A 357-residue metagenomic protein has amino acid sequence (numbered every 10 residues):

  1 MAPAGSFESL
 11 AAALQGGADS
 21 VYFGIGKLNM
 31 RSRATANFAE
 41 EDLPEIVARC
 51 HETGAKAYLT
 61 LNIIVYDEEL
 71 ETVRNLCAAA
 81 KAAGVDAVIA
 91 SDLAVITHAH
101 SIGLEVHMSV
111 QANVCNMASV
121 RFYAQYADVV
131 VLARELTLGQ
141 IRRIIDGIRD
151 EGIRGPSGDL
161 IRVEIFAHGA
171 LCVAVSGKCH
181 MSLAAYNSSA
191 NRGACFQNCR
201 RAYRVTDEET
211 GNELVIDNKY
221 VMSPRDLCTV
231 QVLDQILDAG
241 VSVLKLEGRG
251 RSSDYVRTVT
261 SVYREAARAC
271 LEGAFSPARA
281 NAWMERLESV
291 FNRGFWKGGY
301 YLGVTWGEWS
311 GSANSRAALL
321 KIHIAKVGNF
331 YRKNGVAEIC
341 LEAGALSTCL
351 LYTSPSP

Functional and structural regions predicted by a protein language model:
M1-S20: N-terminal basic/disordered segments at the start of proteins
A13, D92, Y123, I165 (+2 more regions): Conserved, mostly hydrophobic/aromatic
Y22-E41, L61-D67, G250-D254: Glycine-rich, proline-tolerant flexible connector loops at the mouths of alpha/beta enzymes
T35-L43, L93-A99, L136-R149, S253-Y255: Active-site-adjacent beta->alpha loops and helix N-cap segments on the catalytic face of soluble alpha/beta enzymes
A39-H100, E105-V110: Active-site beta->alpha loop and helix N-cap motifs at the rims of alpha/beta catalytic domains
H107, A112-A239, V256-V259: Catalytic alpha/beta core domains of metabolic enzymes, predominantly
Q140-R143, Y255-R316: Anionic-ligand-binding alpha/beta catalytic cores of soluble enzymes and soluble regulatory domains that recognize
Y352-P357: Conserved small/polar residues in nucleotide/adenosyl-binding loops
